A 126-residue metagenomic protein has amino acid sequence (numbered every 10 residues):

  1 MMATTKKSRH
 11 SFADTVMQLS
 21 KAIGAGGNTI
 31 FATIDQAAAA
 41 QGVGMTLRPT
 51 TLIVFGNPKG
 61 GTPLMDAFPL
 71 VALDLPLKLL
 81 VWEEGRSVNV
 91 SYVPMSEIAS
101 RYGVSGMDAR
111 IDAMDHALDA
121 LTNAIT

Functional and structural regions predicted by a protein language model:
M1-G27, N123: Terminal, regulation- and interaction-focused segments at domain boundaries
M17-Q18, D35, A67, A113 (+1 more regions): Short Gly/charged-rich anion-binding patches and loops
F31-L80: Compact, glycine-rich, soluble single-domain proteins
K78-V104: Beta-strand/loop substructures that line and gate deep hydrophobic ligand-binding cavities in soluble
R101-T126: Well-ordered alpha/beta subsegment
